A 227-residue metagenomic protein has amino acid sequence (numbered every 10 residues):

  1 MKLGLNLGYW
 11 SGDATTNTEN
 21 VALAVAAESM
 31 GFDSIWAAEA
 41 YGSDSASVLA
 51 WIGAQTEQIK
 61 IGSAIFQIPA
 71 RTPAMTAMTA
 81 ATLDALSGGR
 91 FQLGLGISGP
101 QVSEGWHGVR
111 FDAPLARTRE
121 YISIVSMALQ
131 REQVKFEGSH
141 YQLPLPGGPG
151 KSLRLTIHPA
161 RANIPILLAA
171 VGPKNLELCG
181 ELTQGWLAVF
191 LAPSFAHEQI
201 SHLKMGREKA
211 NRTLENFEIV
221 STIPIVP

Functional and structural regions predicted by a protein language model:
M1-G62, I164: N-terminal beta1-alpha1-beta2 module of alpha/beta enzyme domains
L3-L7, I35-A37, I61-A64, F91-L95 (+3 more regions): Hydrophobic faces of well-ordered beta-strands that scaffold small-molecule active sites in alpha/beta enzyme cores
L3-T18, F66-P73, R161-V171, I225-V226: Active-site mouth loops of central-metabolism enzymes
G12-D13, A24, F32, A70-M75 (+2 more regions): Conserved N-terminal glycine/acidic-rich loop preference
G12-T15, A37-S45, P69-A74, P193-H197 (+1 more regions): Acidic-and-aromatic substrate-binding clefts and catalytic sites of carbohydrate-active enzymes
V25, S47-A50, A54, S63 (+4 more regions): N-terminal, well-ordered alpha-helical segments
A46-F66, A70, R117, Y121 (+1 more regions): Alpha-helix-loop-beta-strand connector modules within alpha/beta enzyme cores
A77-G185, V189-F217: Internal, glycine-rich beta/alpha segment that forms the wall or movable "lid" of small-molecule/cofactor binding
